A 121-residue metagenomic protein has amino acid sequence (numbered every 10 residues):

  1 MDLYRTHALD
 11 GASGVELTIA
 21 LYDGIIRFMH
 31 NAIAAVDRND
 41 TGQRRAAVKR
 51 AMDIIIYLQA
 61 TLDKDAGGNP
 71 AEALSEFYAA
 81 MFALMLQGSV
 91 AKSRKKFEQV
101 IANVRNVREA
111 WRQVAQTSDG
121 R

Functional and structural regions predicted by a protein language model:
M1-N31, A35-R38, Q43-R50, I56 (+2 more regions): N-terminal intrinsically disordered, cationic/polar leader segments that include organellar targeting peptides
